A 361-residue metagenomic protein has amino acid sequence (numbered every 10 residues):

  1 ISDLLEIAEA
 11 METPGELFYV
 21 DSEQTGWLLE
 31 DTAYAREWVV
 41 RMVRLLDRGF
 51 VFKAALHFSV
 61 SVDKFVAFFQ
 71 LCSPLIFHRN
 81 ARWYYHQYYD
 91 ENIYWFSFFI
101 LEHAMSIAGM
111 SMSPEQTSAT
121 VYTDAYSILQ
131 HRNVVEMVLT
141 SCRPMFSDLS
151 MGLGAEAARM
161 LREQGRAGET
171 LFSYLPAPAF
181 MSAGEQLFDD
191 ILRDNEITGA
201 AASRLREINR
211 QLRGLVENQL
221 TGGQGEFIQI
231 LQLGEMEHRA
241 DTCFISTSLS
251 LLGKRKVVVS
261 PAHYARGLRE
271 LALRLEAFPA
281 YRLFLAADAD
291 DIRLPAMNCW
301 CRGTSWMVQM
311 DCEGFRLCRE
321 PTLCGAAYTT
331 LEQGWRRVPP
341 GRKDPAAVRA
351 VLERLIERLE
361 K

Functional and structural regions predicted by a protein language model:
I1-K343, V348: Hydrophobic protein-protein interaction segments
D311, R354-K361: Non-catalytic regulatory/interaction regions at protein termini and inter-domain linkers
